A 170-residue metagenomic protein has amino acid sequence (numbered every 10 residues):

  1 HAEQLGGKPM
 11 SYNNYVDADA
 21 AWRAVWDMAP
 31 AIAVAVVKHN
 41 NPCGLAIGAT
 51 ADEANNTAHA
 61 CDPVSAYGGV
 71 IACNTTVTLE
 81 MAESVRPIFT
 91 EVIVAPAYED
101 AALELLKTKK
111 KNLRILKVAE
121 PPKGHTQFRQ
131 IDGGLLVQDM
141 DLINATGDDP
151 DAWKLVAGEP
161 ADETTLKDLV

Functional and structural regions predicted by a protein language model:
H1-V170: ATP-dependent carboxylate/acyl-activation modules
